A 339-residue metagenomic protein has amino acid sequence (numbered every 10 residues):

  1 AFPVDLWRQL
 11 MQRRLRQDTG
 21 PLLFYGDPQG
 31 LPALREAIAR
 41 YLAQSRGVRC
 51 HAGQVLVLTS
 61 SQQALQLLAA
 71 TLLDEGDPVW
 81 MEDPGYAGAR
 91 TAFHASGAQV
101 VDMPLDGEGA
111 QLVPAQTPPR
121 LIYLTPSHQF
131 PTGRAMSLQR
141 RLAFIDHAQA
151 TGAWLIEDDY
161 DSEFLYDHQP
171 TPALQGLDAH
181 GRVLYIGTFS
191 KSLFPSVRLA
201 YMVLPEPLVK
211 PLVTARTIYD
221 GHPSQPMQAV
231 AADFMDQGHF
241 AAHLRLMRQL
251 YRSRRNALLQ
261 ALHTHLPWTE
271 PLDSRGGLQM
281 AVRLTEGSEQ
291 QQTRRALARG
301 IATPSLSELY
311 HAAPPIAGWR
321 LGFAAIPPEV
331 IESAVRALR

Functional and structural regions predicted by a protein language model:
W7, A179, L184-Q249: Conserved core segment of the aminotransferase class I/II
M11-T151, E163-H180, Y251: Conserved core of the PLP fold type I
L56, P172-A173, V213, A231 (+1 more regions): Catalytic cores of nucleotide-enabled group-transfer and carboxylate-activating enzymes in metabolic and assembly-line
M81, D102, E157, A231 (+1 more regions): Hydrophobic residues in well-ordered beta-strands that form the structural core
D102-P104, Y123-T125, I156-D159, G187 (+4 more regions): Short beta-strand segments
L204, A281-E286, T303-R336: Conserved PLP-binding active-site segment of the aspartate aminotransferase-like
A232, Q249-L259, T269-R283, Q292: Conserved glycine-rich beta-strand-loop-beta hairpin in the small C-terminal domain of fold type I
